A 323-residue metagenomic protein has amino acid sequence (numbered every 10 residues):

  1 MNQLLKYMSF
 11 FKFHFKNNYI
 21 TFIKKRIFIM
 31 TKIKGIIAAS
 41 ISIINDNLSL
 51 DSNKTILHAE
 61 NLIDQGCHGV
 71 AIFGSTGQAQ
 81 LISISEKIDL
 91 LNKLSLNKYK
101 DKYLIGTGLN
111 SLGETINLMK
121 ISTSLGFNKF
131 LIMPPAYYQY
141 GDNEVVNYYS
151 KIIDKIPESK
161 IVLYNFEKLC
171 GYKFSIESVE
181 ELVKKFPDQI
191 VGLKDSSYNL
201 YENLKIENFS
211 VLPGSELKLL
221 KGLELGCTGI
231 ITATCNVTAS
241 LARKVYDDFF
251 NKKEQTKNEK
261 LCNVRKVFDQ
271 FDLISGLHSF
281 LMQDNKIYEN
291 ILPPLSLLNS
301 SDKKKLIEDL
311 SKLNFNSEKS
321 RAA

Functional and structural regions predicted by a protein language model:
K12-I29: Short, Lys/Arg-enriched N-terminal segments with co-localized hydrophobic residues within the first ~10-30 amino acids
T31-G171, V179: Active-site beta->alpha loop and helix N-cap motifs at the rims of alpha/beta catalytic domains
G35-I41, Q65, E224-C227, I231-A323: C-terminal alpha-helical cap/extension of soluble enzyme domains
L50, L57, S85, D89 (+7 more regions): Conserved active-site and cofactor/substrate-binding residues in soluble primary-metabolism enzymes
Q78-A79, Y138-Q139, N199, L220 (+2 more regions): Short secondary-structure capping/turn micro-motifs that flank functional sites
I82-S85, D142-V145, S175, E224 (+2 more regions): Short secondary-structure transition/capping segments
I153, F166-F271: Catalytic alpha/beta core domains of metabolic enzymes, predominantly
